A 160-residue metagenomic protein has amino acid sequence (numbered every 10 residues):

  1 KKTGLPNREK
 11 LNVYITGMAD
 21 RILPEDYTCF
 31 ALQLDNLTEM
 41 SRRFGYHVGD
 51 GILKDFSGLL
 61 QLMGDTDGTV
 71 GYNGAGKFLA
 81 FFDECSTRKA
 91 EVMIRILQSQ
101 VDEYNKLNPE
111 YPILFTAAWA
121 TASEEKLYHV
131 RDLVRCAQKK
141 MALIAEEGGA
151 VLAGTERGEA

Functional and structural regions predicted by a protein language model:
G4-C29, D35-Q61, G71-A75, L79 (+3 more regions): Conserved long alpha-helical elements within nucleotide-processing catalytic cores of c-di-GMP signaling and class III
E25, T66, Y111-F115, E147-G149: Residue-level signal for beta-strand positions within conserved beta-sheet cores that form or flank
R42, D83, K106, A145-E146: Short, conserved catalytic or interaction motifs in soluble domains
L62-D67, S99-E110, L143-I144: Short catalytic/binding micro-motifs of nucleotide second-messenger systems
Y72-D83, Q100, N108-K140, V151-E156: A short glycine-enriched loop-to-beta-strand structural element that forms part of the catalytic core of nucleotide
E159-A160: Intrinsically disordered, low-complexity acidic/proline-/asparagine-rich linker or regulatory tail/stalk regions
